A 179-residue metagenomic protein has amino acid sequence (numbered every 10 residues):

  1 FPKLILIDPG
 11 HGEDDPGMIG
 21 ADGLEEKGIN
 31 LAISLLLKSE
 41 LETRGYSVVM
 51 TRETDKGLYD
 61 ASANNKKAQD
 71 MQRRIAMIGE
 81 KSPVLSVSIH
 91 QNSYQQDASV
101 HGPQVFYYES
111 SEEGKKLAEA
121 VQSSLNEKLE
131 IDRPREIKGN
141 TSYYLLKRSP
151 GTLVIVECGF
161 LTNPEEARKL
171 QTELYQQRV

Functional and structural regions predicted by a protein language model:
F1-K116: Catalytic-core regions of hydrolytic enzymes
D22-L24, A63-N65, Q104, Q122-S124 (+4 more regions): General N-terminal targeting signals
K27-N30, M71-Q72, Y108-S111, K128-L129 (+3 more regions): Short, surface-exposed linear patches
K38-V48, K128, Y144-G151: A structural motif corresponding to the C-terminal end of an alpha-helix and its immediate exit/capping segment
G45, G102, R133-P134, T152: A generic structural signal for alpha->beta connector loops
I75-S88, A118-S124, L161-L174: Short, surface-exposed, charge-dense and proline/glycine-enriched linear segments
E113-G139: Active-site-adjacent substrate-binding region of metalloamidase/peptidase-like peptide-processing proteins
P134-V179: Active-site-adjacent mobile loop/cap segments within catalytic or ligand-binding domains
